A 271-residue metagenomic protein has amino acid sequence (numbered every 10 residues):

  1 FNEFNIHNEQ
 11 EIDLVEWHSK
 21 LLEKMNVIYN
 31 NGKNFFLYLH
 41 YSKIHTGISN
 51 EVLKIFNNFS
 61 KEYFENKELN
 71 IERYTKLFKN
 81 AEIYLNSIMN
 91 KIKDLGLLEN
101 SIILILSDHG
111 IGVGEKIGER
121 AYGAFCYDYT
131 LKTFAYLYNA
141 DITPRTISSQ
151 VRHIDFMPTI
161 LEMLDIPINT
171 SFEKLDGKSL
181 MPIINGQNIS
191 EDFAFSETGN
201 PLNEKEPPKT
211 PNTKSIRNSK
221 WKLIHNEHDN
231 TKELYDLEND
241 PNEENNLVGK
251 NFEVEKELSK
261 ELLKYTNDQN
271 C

Functional and structural regions predicted by a protein language model:
F1-C271: Catalytic domains that recognize anionic headgroups
